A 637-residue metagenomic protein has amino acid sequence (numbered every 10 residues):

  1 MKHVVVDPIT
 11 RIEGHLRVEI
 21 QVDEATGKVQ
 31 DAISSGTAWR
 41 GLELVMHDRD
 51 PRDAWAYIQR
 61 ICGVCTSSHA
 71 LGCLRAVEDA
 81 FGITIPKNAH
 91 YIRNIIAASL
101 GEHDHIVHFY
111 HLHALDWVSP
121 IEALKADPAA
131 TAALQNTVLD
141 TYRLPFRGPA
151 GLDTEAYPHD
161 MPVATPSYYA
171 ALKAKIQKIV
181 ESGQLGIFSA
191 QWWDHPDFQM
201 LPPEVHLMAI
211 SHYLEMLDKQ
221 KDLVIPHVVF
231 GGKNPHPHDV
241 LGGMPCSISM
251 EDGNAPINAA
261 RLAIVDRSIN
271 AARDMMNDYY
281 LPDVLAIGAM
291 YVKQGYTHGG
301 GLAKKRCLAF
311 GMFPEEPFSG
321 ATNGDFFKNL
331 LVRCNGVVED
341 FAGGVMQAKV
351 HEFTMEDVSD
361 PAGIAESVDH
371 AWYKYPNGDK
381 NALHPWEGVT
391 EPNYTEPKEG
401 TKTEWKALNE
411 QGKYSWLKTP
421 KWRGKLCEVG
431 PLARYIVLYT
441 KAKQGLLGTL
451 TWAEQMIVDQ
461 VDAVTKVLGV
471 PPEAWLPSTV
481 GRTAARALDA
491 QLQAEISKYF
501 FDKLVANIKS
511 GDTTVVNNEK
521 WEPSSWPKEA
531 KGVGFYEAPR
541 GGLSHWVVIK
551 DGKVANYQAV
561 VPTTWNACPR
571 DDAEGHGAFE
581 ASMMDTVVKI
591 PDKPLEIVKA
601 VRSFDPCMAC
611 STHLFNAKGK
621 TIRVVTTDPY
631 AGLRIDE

Functional and structural regions predicted by a protein language model:
M1-E637: Metal/cofactor-centered catalytic core regions of large enzymes
